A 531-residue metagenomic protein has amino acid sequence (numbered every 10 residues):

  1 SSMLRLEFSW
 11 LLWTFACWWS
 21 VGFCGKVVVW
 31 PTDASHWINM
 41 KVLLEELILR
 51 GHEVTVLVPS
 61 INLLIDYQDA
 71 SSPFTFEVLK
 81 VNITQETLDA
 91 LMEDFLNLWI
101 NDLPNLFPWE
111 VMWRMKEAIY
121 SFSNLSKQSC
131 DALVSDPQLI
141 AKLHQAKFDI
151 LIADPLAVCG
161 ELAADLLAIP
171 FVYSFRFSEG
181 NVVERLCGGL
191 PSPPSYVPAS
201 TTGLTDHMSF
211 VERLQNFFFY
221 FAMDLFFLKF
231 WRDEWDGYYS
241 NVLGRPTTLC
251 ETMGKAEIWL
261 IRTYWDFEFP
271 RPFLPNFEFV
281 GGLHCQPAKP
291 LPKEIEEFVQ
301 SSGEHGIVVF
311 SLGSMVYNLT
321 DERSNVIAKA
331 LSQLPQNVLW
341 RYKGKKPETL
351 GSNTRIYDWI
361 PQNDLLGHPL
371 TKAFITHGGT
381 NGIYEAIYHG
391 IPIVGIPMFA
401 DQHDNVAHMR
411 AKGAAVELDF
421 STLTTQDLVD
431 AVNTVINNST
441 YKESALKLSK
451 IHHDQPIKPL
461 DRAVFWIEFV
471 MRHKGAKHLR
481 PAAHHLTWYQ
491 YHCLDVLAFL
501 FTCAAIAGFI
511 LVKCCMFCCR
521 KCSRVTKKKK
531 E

Functional and structural regions predicted by a protein language model:
L4-N241, C250, L260, F267 (+4 more regions): Glycosyltransferase specificity loop/lid
T247: Conserved, non-catalytic sequence blocks in retroelement Pol enzymes and Pol-derived host proteins
A256-R262: Extended catalytic-interface subdomain
P270-R271: Cytochrome P450 core scaffold surrounding the K-helix E-X-X-R motif and the conserved "meander" helix-loop region
